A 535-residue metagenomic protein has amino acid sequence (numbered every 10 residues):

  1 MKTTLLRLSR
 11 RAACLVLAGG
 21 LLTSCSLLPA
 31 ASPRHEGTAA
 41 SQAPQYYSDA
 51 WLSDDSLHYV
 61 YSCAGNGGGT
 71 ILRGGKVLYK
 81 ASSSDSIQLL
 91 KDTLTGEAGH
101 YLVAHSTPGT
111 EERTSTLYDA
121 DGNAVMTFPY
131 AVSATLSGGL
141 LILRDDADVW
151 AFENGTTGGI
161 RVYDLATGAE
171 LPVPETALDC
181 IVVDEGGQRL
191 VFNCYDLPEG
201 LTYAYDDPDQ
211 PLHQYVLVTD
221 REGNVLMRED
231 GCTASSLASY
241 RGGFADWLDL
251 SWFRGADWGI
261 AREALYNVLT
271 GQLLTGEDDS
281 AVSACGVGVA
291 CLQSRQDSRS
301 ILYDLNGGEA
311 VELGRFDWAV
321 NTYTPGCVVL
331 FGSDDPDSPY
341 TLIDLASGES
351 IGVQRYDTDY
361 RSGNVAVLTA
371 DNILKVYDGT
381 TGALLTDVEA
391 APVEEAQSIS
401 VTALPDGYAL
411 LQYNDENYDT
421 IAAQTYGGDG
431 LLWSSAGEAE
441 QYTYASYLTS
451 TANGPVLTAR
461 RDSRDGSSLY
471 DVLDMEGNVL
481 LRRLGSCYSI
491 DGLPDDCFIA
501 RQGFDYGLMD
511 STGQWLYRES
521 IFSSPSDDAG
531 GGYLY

Functional and structural regions predicted by a protein language model:
K2-A13: Bacterial N-terminal signal peptides that target proteins for export
T23-S24: C-terminal motif of bacterial Sec signal peptides marking the signal peptidase cleavage site
L27: Short, conserved catalytic or interaction motifs in soluble domains
P33-Y535: Residue-level detector of conserved, function-critical positions
